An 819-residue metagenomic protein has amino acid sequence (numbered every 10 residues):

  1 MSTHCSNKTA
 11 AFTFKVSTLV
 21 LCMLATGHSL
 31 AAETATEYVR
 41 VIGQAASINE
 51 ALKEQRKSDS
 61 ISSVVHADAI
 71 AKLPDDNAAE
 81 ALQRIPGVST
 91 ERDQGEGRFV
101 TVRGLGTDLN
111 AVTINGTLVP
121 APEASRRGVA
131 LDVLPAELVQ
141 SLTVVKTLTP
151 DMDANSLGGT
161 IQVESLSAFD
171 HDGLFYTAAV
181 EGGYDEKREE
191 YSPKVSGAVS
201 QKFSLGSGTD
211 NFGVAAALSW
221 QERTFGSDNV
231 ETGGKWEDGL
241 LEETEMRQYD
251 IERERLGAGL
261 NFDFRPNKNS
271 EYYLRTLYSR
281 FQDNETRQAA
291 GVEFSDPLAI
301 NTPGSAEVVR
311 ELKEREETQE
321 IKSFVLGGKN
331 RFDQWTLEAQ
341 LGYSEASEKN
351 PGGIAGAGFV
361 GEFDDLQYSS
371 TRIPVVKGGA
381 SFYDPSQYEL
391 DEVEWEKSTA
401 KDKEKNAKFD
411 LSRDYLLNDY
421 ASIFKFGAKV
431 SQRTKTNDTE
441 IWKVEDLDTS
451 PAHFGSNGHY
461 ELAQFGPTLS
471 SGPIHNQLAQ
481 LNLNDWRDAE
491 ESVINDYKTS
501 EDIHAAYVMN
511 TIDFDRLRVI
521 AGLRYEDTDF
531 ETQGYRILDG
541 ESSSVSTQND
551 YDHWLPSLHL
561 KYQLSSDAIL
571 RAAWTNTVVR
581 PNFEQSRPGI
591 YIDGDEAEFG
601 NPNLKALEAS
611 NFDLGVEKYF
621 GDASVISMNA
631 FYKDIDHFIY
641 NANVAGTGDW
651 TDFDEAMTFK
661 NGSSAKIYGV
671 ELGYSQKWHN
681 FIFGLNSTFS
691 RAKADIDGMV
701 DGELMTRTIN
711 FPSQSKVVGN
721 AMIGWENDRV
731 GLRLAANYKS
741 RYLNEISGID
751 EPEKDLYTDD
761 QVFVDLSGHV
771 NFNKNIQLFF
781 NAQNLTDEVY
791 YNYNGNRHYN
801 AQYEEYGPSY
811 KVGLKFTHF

Functional and structural regions predicted by a protein language model:
H4, D636, N737-S747, H769-F819: C-terminal beta-signal and adjacent terminal beta-strands/loops of Gram-negative outer-membrane beta-barrel proteins
R40-A71, F99, T107, T117 (+1 more regions): N-terminal periplasmic "start-of-domain" segments of outer-membrane beta-barrel proteins
A78-A81, R98-T101, T113, V129-D132 (+2 more regions): N-terminal periplasmic accessory domains that precede and gate Gram-negative outer-membrane beta-barrel machines
A79-L118: Extracytoplasmic beta-strand/coil segments of soluble accessory domains associated with Gram-negative outer-membrane
L118-K146, G197: Short acidic/polar hinge/loop motifs at secondary-structure boundaries that mediate gating or recognition
R188-G291, K313-D333, P556-L558: Transmembrane beta-barrel wall of Gram-negative outer-membrane proteins
G304-S323, E491, N495-H504, N549 (+6 more regions): Outer-membrane beta-barrel signature, preferentially recognizing the C-terminal barrel domain of Gram-negative
F631-D634, G646, T651-S747, N775 (+2 more regions): Gram-negative outer-membrane beta-barrel transporters
